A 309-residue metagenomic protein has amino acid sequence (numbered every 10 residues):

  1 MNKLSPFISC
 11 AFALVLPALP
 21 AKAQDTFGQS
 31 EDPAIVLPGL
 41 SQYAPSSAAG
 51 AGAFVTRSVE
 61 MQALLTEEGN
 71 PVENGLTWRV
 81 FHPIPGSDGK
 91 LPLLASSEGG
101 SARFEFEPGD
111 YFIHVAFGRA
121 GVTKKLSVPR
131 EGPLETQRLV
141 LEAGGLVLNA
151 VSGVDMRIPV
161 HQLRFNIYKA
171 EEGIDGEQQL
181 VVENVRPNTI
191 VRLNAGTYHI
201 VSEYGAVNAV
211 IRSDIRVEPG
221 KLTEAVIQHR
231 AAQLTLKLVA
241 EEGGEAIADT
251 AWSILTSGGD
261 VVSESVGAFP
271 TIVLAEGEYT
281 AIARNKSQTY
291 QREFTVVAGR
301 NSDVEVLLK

Functional and structural regions predicted by a protein language model:
M1-I8: Bacterial N-terminal signal peptides that target proteins for export
S9-P17: Bacterial N-terminal signal peptides
L19-A23: Sec/Tat signal peptide C-region and signal peptidase I cleavage site
D25-S46, E98, F117-E142, G205-Q228 (+1 more regions): Structured interaction patches on ligand/partner-binding surfaces of diverse proteins
R57-E68, G145-D155, Q233-E242: A short, amphipathic beta-strand motif
E67-G86, G153-I174, E241-D260: Short, ordered, surface-exposed loop/turn motifs in non-cytosolic proteins
P83-G100, E171-P187, T256-A268: Short, acidic Ser/Thr/Gly-rich low-complexity loop/linker segments typical of extracellular and cell-surface proteins
E98-F112, F117-R119, V185-V207, F269-T280 (+1 more regions): Short Pro-Gly-centered beta-turn/loop motif in secreted/extracellular proteins
